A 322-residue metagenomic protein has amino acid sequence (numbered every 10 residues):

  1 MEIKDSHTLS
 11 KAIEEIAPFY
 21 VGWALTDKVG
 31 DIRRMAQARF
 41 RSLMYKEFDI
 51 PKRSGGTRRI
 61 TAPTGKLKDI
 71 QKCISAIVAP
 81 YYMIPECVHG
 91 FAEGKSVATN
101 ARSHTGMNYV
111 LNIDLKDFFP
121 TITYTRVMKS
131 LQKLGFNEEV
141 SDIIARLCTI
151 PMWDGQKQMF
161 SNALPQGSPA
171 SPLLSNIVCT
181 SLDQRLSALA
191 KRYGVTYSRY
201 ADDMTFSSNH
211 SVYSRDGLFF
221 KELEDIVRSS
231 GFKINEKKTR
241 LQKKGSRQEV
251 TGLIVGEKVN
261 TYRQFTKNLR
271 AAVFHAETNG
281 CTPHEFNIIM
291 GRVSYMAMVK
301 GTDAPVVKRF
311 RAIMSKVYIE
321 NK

Functional and structural regions predicted by a protein language model:
M1-P51, T57-I113, F118-P120, T125-L134 (+5 more regions): Right-hand nucleic-acid polymerase module
S171, F206, G256: Short, electropositive, low-hydrophobicity segments enriched in small/polar residues
T196-Y200: Short beta-strand
D202-N209: Short beta-strand->loop micro-motif that forms the acidic, two-metal-ion catalytic signature in nucleotide-processing
